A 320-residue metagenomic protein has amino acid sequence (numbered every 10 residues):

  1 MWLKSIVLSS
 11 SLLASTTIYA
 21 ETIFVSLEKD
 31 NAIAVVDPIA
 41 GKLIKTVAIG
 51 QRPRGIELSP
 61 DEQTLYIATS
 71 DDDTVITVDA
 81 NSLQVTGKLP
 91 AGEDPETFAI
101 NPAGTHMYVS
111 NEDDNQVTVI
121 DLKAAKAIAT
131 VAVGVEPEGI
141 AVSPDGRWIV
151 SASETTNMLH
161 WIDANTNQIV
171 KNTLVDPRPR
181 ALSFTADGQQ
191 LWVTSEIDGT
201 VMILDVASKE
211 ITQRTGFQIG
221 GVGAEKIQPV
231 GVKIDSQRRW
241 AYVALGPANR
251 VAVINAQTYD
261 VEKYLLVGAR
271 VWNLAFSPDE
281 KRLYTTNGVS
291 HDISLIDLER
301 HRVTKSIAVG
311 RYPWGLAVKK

Functional and structural regions predicted by a protein language model:
M1-V7: Bacterial N-terminal signal peptides that target proteins for export
S11, S15-K320: Predominantly soluble domains enriched in secretory-pathway, periplasmic, or organellar proteins
